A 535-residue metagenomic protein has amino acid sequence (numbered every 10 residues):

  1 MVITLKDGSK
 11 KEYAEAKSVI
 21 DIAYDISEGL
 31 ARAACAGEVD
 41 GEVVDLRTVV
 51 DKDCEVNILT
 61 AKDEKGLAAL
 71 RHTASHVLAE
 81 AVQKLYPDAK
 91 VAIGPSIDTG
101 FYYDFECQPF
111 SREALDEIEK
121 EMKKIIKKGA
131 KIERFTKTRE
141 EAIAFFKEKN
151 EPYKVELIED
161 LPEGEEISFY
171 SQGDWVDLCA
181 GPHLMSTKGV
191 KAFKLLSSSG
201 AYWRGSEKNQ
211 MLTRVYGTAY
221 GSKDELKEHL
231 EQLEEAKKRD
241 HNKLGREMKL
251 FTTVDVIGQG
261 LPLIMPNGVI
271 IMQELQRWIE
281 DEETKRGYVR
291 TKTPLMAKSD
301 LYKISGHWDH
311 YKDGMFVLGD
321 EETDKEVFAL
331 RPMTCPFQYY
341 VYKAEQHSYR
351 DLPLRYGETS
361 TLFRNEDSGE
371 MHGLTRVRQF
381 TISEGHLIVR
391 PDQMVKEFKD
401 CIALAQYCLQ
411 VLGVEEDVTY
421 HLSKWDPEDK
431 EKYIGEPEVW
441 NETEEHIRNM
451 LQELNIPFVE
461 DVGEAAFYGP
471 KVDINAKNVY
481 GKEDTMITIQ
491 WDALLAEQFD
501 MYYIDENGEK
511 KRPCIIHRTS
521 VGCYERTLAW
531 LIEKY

Functional and structural regions predicted by a protein language model:
M1-S75, A79-I97, E117-K124: Ubiquitin-like/PB1-type beta-grasp interaction modules and other compact soluble beta-rich domains
K6, V256-G268, T323-K325, Y339-H347 (+3 more regions): Glycine- and acidic
R47-V49, Q83-L85, I93-S96, T187 (+4 more regions): Replace "in large, NTP-powered and nucleic-acid-processing enzymes" with "in large, NTP-powered factors and other
D51-A69, K90-G94, Y102-T361, N365-M371 (+3 more regions): Auxiliary tRNA-acceptor-end handling modules of aminoacyl-tRNA synthetases
D88-K90, A405-T419, L531-Y535: Active-site palm subdomain of RNA-directed nucleic acid polymerases
K128-G173, Q410-I489: Metal-assisted phosphate- and nucleotidyl-transfer catalytic regions
G268-R277, H347-S360, F380-H386, Q393-I402 (+1 more regions): Structured ligand/cofactor/substrate-binding pocket environments in proteins
E326, P336-F337, V341-E345, L354 (+4 more regions): A translation/RNA-centric and nucleic-acid-associated enzymatic feature enriched in Class II aminoacyl-tRNA synthetases
